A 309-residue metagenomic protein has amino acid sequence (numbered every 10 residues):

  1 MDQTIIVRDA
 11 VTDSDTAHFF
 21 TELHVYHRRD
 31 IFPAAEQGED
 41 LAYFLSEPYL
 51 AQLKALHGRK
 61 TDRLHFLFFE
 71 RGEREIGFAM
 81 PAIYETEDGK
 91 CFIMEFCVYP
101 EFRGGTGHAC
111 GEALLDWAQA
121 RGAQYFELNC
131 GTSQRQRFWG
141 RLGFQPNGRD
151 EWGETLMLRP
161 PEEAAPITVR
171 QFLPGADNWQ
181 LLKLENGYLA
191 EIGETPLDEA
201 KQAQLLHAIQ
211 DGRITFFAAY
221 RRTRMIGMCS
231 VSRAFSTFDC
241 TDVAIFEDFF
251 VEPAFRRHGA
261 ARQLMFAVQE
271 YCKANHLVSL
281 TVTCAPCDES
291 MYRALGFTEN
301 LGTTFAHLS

Functional and structural regions predicted by a protein language model:
D9, D13-D15, F20-G89, M94 (+9 more regions): Acetyl-CoA-dependent GNAT
Y99-P100, G131, E252, A285: Residue-level recognition of the GNAT/N-acetyltransferase active site
G104-D116, R141, V251, R257-E270 (+1 more regions): Conserved acetyl-CoA-binding loop-helix of GNAT-fold acetyltransferases
A118-G131, C272-A285: Conserved GNAT acetyl-CoA-binding A-motif
Q124, Q145, T215, V278 (+1 more regions): Short acidic/polar active-site loop segments enriched in Thr and Asp
T132-D150, R262, P286-H307: Conserved active-site alpha-helix within GNAT-family acetyltransferase domains
P161-R170: Low-complexity, Pro/Thr/Ser/Gly/Ala-rich linker/spacer regions in secreted, extracellular modular proteins
